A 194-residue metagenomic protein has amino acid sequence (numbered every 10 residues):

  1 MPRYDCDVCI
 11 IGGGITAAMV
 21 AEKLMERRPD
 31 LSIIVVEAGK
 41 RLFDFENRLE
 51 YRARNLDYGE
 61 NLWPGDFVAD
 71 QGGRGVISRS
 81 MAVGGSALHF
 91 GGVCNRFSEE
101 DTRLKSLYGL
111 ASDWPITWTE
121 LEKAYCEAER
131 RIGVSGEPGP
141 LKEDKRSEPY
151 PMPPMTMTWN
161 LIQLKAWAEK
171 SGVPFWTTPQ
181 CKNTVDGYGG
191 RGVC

Functional and structural regions predicted by a protein language model:
M1-E127: N-terminal glycine-rich phosphate/pyrophosphate-binding loop and immediately adjacent elements
L107-C194: Conserved redox-cofactor binding core of oxidoreductases
